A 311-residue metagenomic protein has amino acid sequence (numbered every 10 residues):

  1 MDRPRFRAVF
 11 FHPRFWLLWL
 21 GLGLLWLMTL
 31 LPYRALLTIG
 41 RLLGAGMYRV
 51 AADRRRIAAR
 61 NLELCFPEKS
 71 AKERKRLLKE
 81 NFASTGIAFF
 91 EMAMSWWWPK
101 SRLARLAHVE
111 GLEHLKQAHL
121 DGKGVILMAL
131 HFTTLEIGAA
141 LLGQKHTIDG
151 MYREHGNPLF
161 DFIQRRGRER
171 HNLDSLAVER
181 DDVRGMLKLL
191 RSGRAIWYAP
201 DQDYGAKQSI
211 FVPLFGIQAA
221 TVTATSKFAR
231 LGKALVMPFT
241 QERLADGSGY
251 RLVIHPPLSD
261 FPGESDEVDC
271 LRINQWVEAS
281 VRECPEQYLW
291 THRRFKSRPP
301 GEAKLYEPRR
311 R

Functional and structural regions predicted by a protein language model:
M1-A129, D161-R166, R170-N172: Membrane-anchoring hydrophobic helices of lipid-metabolizing enzymes
D2-R5, M47, K72-F82, Q117 (+2 more regions): Non-catalytic C-terminal accessory region of glycerolipid acyltransferases and related lyso-lipid remodeling enzymes
F6-V9, L22, T85-F90, L112 (+7 more regions): A broad, low-specificity signal for short, low-complexity segments enriched in glycine/proline and polar/charged
R54, K100-L106, L112, F132-T134 (+8 more regions): Generic secondary-structure boundary/loop-capping signal
R60, A140, R166, K227 (+1 more regions): Surface-exposed charge patches
R105-H108, N157, L176-R180, Q218-A219 (+1 more regions): A conditional alpha-helix N-cap/helix-loop micro-motif detector
L120-R180, D203-P213: Catalytic core of membrane glycerolipid acyltransferases/transacylases, capturing the structured, soluble-facing
